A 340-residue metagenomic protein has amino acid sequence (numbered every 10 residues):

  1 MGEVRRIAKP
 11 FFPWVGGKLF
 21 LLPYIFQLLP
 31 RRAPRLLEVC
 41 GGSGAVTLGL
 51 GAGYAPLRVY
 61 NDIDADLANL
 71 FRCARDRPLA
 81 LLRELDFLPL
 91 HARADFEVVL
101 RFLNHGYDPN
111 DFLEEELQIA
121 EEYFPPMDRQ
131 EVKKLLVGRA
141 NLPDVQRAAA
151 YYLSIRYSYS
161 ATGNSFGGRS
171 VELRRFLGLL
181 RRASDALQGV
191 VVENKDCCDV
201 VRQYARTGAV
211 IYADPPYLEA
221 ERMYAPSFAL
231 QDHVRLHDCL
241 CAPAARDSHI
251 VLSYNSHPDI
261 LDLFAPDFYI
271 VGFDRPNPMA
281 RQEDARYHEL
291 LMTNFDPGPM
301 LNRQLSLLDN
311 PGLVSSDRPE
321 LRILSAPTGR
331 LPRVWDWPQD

Functional and structural regions predicted by a protein language model:
M1-E38, A45-V46: S-adenosyl-L-methionine
I25, L36-L50, Y60-D64, Y152-Y159 (+4 more regions): Conserved proline-anchored active-site loop of SAM-dependent methyltransferases that bridges a beta-strand
R32-L36, A55-L57, L187-V191, A244-I250: Short active-site oxyanion
L50-G53, R202-R206, I260-P266: Short loop/helix-cap segments at secondary-structure boundaries that form the rim of catalytic
G53-V191, L307, V314-R322: Class I S-adenosyl-L-methionine-dependent methyltransferase module
S165-R169, P216-R235: Mobile active-site "lid"/loop adjacent to the S-adenosyl-L-methionine
V191-E193, V271: General small-molecule cofactor/ligand-binding pocket signal
A225, L230-D340: Long, positively charged, glycine-interspersed low-complexity recognition regions
